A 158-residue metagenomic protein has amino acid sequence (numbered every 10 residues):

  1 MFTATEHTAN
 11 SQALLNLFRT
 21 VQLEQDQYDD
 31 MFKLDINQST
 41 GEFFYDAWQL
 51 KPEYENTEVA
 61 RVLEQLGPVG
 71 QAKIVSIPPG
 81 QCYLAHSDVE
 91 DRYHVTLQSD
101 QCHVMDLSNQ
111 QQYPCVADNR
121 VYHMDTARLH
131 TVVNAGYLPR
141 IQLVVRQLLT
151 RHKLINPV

Functional and structural regions predicted by a protein language model:
M1-L66: Non-heme Fe(II)/2-oxoglutarate
V59-P79: A short glycine-rich, His/Asp/Glu-containing loop-to-beta-strand
G70, V89-D91, P139: Residues that flank catalytic or metal-binding motifs in active/ligand-binding sites
S76, S87-H103: Short, conserved beta-strand element in jelly-roll/cupin
Y83-H86, H103-M105, M124-Y137: Short beta-strand His + acidic residue motifs that chelate non-heme Fe in jelly-roll/DSBH and cupin folds
Y93-T96, V121-H123, Y137-L154: A short hydrophobic beta-strand segment most commonly corresponding to one strand of the jelly-roll/cupin
T96-A117: A short beta-strand-loop-beta hairpin characteristic of the jelly-roll/cupin
P157-V158: Acidic/negatively charged segments and metal-coordination signatures
